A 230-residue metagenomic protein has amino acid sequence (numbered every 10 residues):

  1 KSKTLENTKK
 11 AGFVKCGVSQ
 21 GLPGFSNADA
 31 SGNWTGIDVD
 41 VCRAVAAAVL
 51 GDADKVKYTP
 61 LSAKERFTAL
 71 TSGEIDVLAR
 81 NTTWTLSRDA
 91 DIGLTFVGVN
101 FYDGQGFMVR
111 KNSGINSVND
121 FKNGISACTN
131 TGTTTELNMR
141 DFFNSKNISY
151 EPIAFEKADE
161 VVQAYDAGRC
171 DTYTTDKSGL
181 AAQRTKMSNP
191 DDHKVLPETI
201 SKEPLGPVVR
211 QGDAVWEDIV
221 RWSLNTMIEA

Functional and structural regions predicted by a protein language model:
K1, D40-R43, A47-V49, K111-I115 (+4 more regions): Extended ligand-binding regions for polar small-molecule ligands
K1-K10: Short, low-complexity disordered leader/linker segments with a strong preference for bacterial N-terminal type II
S2, V56-T68, N116, E151-A167: Short helix-initiation/N-cap motifs at beta->coil->alpha
A11-I37: Short glycine-rich His-centered loop
V14-K15, A53-D54, S72-R80, I125-A127 (+1 more regions): Alpha-to-beta junction loops
V18, S31-G36, G124-G132, F155: Short beta-strand->loop
A30-S31, R43-D54, F96, T135-E156 (+2 more regions): Ligand-binding cleft/hinge of the Venus flytrap
R43, A47, G51, K55-D120 (+1 more regions): Acidic, polar ligand-binding/catalytic clefts
